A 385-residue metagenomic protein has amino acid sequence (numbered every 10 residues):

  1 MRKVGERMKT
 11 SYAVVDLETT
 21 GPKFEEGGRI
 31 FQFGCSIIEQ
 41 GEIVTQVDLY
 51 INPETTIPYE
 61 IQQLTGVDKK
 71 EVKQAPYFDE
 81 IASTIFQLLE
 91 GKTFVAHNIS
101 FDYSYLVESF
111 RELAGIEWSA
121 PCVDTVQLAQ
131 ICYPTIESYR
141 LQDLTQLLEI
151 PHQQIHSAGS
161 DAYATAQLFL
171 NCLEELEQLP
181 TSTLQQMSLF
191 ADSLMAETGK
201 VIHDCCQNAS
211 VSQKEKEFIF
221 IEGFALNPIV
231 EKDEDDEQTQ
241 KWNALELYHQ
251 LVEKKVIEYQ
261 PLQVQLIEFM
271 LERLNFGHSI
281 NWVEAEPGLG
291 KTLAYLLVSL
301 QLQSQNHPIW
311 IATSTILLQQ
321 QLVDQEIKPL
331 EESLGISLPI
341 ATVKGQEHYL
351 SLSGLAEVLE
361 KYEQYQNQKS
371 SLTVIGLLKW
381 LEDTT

Functional and structural regions predicted by a protein language model:
R2-M8, N171-E246: Acidic two-metal-ion nuclease catalytic site recognized across multiple nuclease folds, prominently DnaQ/RNase D-T
R2-P121, P134-H156: Conserved non-catalytic scaffold segment of RNase H-like nuclease domains
S157-L170: Acidic, divalent-metal-coordinating active-site segment for phosphoryl/phosphodiester hydrolysis, typified by short
D235-V283: Conserved pre-motif I regulatory segment
F269-E272, T292-Q305, Q325-P329: Walker A/P-loop NTP-binding motif
F276-L297: Walker A/P-loop
P308-L318: Conserved RecA-like ASCE P-loop NTPase motor core of nucleic-acid helicases/translocases
I316, Q320-T385: A substrate-engagement module of RecA-like helicase motors
